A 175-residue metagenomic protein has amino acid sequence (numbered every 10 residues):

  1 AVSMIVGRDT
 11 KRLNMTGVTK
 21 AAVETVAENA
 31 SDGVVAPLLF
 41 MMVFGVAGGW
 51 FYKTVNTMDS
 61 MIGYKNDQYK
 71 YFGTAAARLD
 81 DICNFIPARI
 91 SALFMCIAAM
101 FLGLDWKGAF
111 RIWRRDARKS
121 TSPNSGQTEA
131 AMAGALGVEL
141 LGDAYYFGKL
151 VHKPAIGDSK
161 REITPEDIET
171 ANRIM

Functional and structural regions predicted by a protein language model:
A1-F51, V55, G63-M175: Hydrophobic alpha-helical transmembrane segments
S60: Glycine-rich phosphate/dinucleotide-binding loop and adjoining beta-alpha-beta core of small-molecule
